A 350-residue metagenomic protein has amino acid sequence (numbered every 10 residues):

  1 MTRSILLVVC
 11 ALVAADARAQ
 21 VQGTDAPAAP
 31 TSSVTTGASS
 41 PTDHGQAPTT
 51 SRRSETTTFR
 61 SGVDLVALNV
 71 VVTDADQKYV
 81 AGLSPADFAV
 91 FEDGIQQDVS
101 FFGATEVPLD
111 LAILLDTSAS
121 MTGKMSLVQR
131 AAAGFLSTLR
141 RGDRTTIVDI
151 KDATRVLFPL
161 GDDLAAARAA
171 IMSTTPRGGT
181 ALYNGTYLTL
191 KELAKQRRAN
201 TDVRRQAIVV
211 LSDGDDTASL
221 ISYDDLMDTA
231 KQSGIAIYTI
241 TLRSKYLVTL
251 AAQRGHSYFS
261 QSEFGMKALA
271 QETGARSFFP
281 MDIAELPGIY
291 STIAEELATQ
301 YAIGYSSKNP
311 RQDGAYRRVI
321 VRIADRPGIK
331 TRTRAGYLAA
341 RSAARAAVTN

Functional and structural regions predicted by a protein language model:
M1-Q20: Sec-dependent N-terminal signal peptides
A19-N350: Scaffold/interface architecture of coatomer-like assemblies
